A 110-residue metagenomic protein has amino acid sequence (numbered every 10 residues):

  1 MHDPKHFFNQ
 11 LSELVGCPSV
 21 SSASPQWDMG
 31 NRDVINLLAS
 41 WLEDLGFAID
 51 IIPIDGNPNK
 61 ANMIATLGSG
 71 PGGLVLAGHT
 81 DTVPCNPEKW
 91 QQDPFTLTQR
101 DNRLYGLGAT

Functional and structural regions predicted by a protein language model:
M1-T110: Acidic/His- and Gly-rich active-site-bordering loop/insert found across diverse amide/peptide-bond hydrolases
